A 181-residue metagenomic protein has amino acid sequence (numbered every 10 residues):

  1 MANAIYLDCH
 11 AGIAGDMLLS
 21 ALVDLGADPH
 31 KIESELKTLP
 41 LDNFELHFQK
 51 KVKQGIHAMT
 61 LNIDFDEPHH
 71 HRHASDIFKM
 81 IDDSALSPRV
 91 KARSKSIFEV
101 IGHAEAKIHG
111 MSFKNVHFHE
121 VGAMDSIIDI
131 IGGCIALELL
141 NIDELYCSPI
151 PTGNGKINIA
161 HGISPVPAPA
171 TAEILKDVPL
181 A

Functional and structural regions predicted by a protein language model:
M1-I5: Extreme N-terminal starter segment of soluble prokaryotic enzymes
L7-L19, F118-N141: Conserved phosphate/anionic-ligand binding catalytic regions in large, soluble enzymes, centered on
D8, L22, E67, S87 (+1 more regions): Hydrophobic alpha-helical scaffolding
A11, L39-P40, G122-M124, P149-N158: Acidic, glycine-rich active-site loops and adjacent beta-strand->loop/helix elements that engage anionic groups
D24-H109, A168-A181: Glycine-rich nucleotide/cofactor/substrate-binding loop typically near the N-terminus or early in the first domain
D83-A92, H117-M124, G155-G162, L180-A181: Flexible, glycine/proline-enriched loop segments at strand-loop-helix junctions that form or flank small-ligand binding
H103-E120, M124: Alpha-helical transmembrane cores and adjacent cytosolic helix/loop segments of polytopic membrane transporters
D143-A181: Mobile "lid/hinge" segments at catalytic clefts and subdomain interfaces of large enzymes
